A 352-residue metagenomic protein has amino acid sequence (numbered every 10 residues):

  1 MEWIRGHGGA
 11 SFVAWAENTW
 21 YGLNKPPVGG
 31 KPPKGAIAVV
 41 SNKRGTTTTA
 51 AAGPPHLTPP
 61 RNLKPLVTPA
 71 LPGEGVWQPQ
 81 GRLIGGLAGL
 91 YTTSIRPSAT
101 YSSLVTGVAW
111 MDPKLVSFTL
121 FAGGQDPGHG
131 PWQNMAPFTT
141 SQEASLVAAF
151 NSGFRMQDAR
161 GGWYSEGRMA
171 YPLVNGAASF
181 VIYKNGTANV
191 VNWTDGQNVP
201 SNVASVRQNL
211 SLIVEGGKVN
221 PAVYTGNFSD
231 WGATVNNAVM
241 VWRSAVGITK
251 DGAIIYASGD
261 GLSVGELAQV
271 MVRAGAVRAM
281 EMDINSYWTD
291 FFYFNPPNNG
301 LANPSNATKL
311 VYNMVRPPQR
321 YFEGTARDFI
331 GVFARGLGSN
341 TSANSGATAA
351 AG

Functional and structural regions predicted by a protein language model:
M1-Y171: Zymogen propeptides
E2, G6-A10, G22-G30, G35-V40 (+13 more regions): Intrinsic structural disorder
P97-S103, K184, K250, E323-G324: Short, ordered beta-strand-loop transition motifs
V108, D112-L115, L120-R273, V277: Aspartyl protease catalytic domain
R155, N285-Y287: Catalytic metal-binding/acid-base residues of hydrolase active sites
S165-A170, V174, W231-G232, N237-S244 (+2 more regions): Conserved, well-ordered active-site substructure
N185, I284-N285: An acidic- and aromatic-residue-enriched active-site/binding cleft used to recognize and process polar
A279-M282: Active-site neighborhood of phospho(di)ester-bond hydrolases with catalytic His/Asp-centered motifs
